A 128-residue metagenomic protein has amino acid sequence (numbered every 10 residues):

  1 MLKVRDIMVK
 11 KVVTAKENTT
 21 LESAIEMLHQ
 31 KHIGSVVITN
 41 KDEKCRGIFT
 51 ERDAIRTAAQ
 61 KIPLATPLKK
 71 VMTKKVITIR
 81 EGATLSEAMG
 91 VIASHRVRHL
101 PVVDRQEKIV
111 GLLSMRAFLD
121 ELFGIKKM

Functional and structural regions predicted by a protein language model:
M1, V9, E51, T73 (+2 more regions): ATP/adenylate-binding site constellation spanning eukaryotic-like Ser/Thr protein kinases, ABC-transporter
L2-V12, T66-V76: Bateman (tandem CBS) regulatory domains
M8, R46, I55, K69-M72 (+2 more regions): Conserved protein kinase catalytic domain
T14-H32, T39, I79-R96, V103 (+2 more regions): The conserved cystathionine-beta-synthase
L28, V36-R52, I92, L100-R116: A glycine-centered beta-loop-beta connector
I55-L68, L119-M128: A short, polar/charged loop-to-alpha-helix boundary motif
